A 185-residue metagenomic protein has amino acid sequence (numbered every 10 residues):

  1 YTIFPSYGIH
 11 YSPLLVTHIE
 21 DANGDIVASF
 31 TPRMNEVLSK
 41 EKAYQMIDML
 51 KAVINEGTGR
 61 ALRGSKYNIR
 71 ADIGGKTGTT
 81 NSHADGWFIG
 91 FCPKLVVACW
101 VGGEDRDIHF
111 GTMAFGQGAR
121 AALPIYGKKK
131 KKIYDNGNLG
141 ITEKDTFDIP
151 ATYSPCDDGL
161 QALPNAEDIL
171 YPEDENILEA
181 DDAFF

Functional and structural regions predicted by a protein language model:
Y1-P172, I177-L178, A183: A penicillin-recognizing enzyme superfamily signal
